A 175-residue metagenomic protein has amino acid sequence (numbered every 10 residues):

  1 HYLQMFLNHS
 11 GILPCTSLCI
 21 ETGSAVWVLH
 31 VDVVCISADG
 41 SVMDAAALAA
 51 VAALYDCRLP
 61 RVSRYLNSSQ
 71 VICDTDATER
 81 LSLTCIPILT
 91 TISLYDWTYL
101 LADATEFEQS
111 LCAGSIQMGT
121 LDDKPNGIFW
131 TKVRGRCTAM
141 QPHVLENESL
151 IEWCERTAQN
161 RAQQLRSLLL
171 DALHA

Functional and structural regions predicted by a protein language model:
H1-A175: Polyanion-binding surfaces on beta-sheet-dominated domains and ring/shell assemblies
